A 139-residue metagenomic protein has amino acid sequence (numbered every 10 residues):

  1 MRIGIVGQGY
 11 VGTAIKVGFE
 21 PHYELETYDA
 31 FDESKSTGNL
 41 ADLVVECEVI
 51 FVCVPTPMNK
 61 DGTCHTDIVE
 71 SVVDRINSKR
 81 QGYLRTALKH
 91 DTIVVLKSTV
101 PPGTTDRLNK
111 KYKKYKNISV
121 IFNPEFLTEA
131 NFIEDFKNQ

Functional and structural regions predicted by a protein language model:
M1, T92, Q139: Nucleotide donor/acceptor-binding cores
M1-V45: NAD(P)+-binding Rossmann beta1-loop-alpha1 motif at the extreme N-terminus of oxidoreductases
F31, P55-P57: Short beta-to-alpha linker loops that shape the active-site pocket of alpha/beta-hydrolase fold enzymes
N39-A41, E129-F132: Short beta-strand/turn micro-motifs at beta-sheet edges
V45-E46, N138: Alpha-helix C-terminal capping/helix-to-coil transition sites in glycosyltransferase folds
V49, M58-N131: Rossmann-like NAD(P)(H) cofactor-binding subdomain of soluble oxidoreductases
F51-C53: N-terminal glycine-rich dinucleotide-binding loop that anchors FAD/FMN and/or NAD(P) in oxidoreductases
F132-Q139: Dinucleotide-binding Rossmann-like beta1-alpha1 core, especially the glycine-rich loop that anchors the ADP
